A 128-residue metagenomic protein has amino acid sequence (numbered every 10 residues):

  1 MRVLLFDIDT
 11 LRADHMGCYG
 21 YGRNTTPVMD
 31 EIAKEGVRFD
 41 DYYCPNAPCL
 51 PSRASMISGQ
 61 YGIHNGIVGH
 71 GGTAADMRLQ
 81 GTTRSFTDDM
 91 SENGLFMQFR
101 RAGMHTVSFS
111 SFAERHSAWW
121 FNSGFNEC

Functional and structural regions predicted by a protein language model:
M1-L4: Extreme N-terminal starter segment of soluble prokaryotic enzymes
A13-N93, R101-M104, F109, S117-C128: Active-site segment of extracytoplasmic enzymes that catalyze sulfate/phosphate-ester chemistry
